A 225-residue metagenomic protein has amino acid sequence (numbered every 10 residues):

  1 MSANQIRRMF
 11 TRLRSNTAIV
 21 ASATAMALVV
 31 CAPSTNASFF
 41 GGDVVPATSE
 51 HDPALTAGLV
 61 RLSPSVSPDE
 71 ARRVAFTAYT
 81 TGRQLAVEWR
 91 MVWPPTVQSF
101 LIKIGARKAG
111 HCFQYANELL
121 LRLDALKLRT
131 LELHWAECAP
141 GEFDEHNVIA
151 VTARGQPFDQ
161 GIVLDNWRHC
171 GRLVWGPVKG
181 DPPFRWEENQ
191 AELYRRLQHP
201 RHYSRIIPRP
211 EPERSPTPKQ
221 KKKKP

Functional and structural regions predicted by a protein language model:
N4-S22: Bacterial N-terminal signal peptides that target proteins for export
V20-V30: Bacterial N-terminal signal peptides
A32-S34: N-terminal signal peptide c-region/cleavage motif recognized by signal peptidases
F39-S49, A71, H202-P225: Compositionally biased, proline/threonine/alanine/serine-rich low-complexity intrinsically disordered stretches
A54-L101: Secondary-structure boundary elements
S99-W135, G141-F143: Mid-length scaffold segments of soluble, non-membrane domains
D124-W175: Hydrophobic/aromatic-rich core segments of domains that either
G155-P216, Q220: A recognition module on extended beta-rich or small alphabeta surfaces enriched in W/G with H and D/E
